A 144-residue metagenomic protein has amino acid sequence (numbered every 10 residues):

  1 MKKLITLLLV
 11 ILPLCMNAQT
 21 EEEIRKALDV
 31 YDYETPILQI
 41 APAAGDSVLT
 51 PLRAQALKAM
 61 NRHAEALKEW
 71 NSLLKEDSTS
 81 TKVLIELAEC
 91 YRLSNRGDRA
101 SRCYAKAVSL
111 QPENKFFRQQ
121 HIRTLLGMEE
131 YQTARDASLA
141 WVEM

Functional and structural regions predicted by a protein language model:
D29, A59, L93-S94, G127-M128: Register position in tetratricopeptide repeats
Q39, A43, S72-L73, K106-A107 (+1 more regions): Canonical positions in the second alpha-helix
